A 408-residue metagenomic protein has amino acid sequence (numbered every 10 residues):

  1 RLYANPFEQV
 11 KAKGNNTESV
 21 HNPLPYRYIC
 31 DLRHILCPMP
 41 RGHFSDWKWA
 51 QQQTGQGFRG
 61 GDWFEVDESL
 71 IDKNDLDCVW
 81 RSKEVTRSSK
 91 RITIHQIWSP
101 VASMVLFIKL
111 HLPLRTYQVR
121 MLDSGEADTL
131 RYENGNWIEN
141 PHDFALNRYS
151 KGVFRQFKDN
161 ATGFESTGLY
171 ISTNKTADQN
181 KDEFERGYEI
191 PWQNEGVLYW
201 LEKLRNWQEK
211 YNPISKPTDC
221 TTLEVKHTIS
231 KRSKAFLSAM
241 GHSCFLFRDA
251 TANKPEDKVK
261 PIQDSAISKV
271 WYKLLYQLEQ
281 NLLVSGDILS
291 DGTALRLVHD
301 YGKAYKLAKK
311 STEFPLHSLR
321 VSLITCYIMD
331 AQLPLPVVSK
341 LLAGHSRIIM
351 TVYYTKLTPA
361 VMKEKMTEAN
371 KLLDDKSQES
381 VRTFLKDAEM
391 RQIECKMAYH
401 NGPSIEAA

Functional and structural regions predicted by a protein language model:
R1-V20: N-terminal core-binding DNA-recognition domain of tyrosine recombinases/integrases
Y3-E8, D62, D182, R186-Y188: Short beta-strand segments
A12, C30, C37, W63-E68 (+4 more regions): Hydrophobic transmembrane signal anchors and adjacent membrane-proximal interface regions, especially in viral
S19-C30, H34-R41, S45-Q53, I97-P100 (+8 more regions): Acidic, low-complexity interaction regions
G42, D46-L112, T116, K309: Basic, Lys/Arg- and aromatic-enriched nucleic-acid-binding interface segment
W80, K90-I92, P141, R296-V298 (+2 more regions): N-terminal start-of-chain detector that recognizes signal peptides and the immediate post-cleavage beginning
L106-F107, S322-D330: Short, amphipathic alpha-helical "recognition" segments used to contact nucleic acids or chromatin
D128-Y149: Flexible phosphate/Mg2+-sensing switch loops adjacent to catalytic phosphate-binding sites
